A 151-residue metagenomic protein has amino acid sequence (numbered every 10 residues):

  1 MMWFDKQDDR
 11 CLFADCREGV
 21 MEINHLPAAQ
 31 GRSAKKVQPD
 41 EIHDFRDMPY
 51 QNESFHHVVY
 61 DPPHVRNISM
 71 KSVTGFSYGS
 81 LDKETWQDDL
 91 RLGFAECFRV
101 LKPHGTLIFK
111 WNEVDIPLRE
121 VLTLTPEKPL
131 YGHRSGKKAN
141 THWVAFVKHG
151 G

Functional and structural regions predicted by a protein language model:
M1-G151: Class I S-adenosyl-L-methionine-dependent methyltransferase catalytic core
